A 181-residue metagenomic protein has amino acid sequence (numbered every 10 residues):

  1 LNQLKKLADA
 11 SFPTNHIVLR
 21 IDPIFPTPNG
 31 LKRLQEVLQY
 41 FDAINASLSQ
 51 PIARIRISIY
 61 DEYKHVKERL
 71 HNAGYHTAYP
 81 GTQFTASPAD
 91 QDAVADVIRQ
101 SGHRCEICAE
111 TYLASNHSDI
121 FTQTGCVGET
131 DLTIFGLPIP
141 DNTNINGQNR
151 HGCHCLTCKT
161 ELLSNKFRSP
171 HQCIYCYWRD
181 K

Functional and structural regions predicted by a protein language model:
L1-A93: Conserved AdoMet/S-adenosylmethionine-binding subsite of the radical SAM
F12, V18, I98, H103 (+2 more regions): Generic hydrophobic/packing signal
L19, P26, Y63, S101 (+2 more regions): Aromatic-enriched hydrophobic runs in primary sequence
I21, I57, I107-E110, W178: Conserved beta-strand positions
I55-I57, E62, C105, L162 (+1 more regions): Generic structural hydrophobic/aromatic packing signal, biased to beta-strands
H65-T160: A conserved mid-domain beta-alpha-beta active-site/ligand-binding segment of alpha/beta enzyme cores
G152-H154, K159-D180: Local cysteine-cluster metal-coordination motifs and their immediate loop/turn environment, predominantly Fe-S cluster
